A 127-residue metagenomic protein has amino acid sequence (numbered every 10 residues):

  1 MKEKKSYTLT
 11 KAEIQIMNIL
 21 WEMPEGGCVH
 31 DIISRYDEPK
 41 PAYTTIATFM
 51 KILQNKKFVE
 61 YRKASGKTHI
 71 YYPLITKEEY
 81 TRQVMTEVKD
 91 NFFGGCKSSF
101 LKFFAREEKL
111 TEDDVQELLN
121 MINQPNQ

Functional and structural regions predicted by a protein language model:
T8-A12, A64-V84: Short, cationic-aromatic polyanion-contact patches
I14-I19, D31: Pre-recognition alpha-helix immediately N-terminal to the DNA-recognition helix within helix-turn-helix or winged-helix
W21-E25, P39: Short helix-capping/hinge SLiMs at alpha-helix to coil transitions
E25-R35: Short acidic, hydrophobic short linear motifs in intrinsically disordered regions
S34-Y43: Short helix-coil junctions and helix-kink-helix linkers
A47-K51: Short, hydrophobic-biased segments on the C-terminal half of alpha helices that form "recognition helices"
K57: Glycine-centered, phosphate/nucleic-acid-interacting loop/turn motifs that mediate DNA/RNA or nucleotide
Q83-N126: Amphipathic alpha-helical dimerization/coiled-coil segments that flank or bridge DNA-binding/regulatory modules
